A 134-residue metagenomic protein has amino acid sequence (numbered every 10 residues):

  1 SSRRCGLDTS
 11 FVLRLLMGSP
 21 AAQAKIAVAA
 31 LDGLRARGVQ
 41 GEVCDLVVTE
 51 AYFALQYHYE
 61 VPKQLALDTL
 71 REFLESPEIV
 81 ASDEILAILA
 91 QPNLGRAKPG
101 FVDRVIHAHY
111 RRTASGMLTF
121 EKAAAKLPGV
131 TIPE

Functional and structural regions predicted by a protein language model:
S1-S2, H107-E134: Acidic, PIN/NYN-like endoribonuclease modules and their adjacent C-terminal/linker elements
S1-V43, H58-L65, K122: Short, well-structured N-terminal submotif of metal-dependent ribonuclease cores
F11-V12, V47, L86, V105-I106 (+1 more regions): Alpha-helix capping/helix-boundary segments
R14-L16, A54, L127-P128: Residues that scaffold the ATP/ADP-binding catalytic core of kinase and kinase-like folds
S19, E42-V47, D68-R96: Acidic catalytic patch
G33-L34, F73, H109: Hydrophobic helix-cap positions at the C-terminus of alpha-helices in RecA-like/P-loop ATPase nucleotide-binding cores
E78-G116, F120: Active-site neighborhoods of divalent-metal-dependent phosphate/nucleic-acid chemistry enzymes
